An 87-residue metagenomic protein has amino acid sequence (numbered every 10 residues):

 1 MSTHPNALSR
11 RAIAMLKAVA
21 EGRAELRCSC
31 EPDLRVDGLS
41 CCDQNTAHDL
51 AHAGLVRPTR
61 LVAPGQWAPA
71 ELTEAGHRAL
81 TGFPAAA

Functional and structural regions predicted by a protein language model:
S2-N45: Short amphipathic alpha-helical interface segments
A7, D37-P58, P64-W67: Short amphipathic alpha-helical interaction segments
R27, P58-T59: A local structural micro-motif
P32, A63-P64: Residue-level "edge-of-site" marker
G65-A87: Short, amphipathic alpha-helical interaction segments positioned at domain boundaries
